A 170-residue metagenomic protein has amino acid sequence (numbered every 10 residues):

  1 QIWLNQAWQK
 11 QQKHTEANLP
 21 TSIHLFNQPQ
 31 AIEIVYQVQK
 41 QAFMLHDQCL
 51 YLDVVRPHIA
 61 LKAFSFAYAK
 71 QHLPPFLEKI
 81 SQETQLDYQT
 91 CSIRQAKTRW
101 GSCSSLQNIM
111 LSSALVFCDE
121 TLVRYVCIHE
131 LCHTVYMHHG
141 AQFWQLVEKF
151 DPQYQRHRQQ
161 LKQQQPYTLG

Functional and structural regions predicted by a protein language model:
Q1-R124, T134-G170: Active-site-proximal or metal-binding-adjacent scaffold patches in catalytic folds
C127: Walker B beta-strand of ABC/ABC-like P-loop ATPase nucleotide-binding domains, specifically the conserved hydrophobic
E130: Walker B catalytic acidic pair
